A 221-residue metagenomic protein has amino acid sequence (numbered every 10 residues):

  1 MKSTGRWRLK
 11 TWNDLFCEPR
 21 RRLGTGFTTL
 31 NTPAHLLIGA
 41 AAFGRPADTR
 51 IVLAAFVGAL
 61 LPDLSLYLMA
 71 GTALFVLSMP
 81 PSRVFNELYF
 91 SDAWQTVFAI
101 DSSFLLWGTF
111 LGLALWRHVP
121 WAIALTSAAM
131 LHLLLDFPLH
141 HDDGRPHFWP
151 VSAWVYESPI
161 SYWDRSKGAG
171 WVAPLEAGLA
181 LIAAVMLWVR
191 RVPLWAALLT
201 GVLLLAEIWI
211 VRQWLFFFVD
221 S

Functional and structural regions predicted by a protein language model:
M1-L9: Extreme N-terminal basic, low-complexity initiation segments that serve as generic localization/processing leaders
W12-S221: N-terminal membrane-targeting hydrophobic helices
